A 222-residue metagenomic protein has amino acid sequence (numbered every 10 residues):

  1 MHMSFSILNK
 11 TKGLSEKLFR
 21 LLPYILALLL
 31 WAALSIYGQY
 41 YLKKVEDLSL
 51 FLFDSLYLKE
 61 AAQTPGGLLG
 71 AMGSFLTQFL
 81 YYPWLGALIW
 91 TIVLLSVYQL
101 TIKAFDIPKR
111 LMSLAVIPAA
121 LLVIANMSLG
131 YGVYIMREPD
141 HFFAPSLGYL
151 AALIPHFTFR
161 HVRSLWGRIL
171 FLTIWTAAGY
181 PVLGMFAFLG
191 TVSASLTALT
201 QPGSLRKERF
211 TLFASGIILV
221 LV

Functional and structural regions predicted by a protein language model:
M1-W31: Start-transfer (signal-anchor) and selected internal transmembrane alpha helices of multi-pass inner/ER membrane
F19-K43, I218-L221: Transmembrane signal-anchor helices characteristic of membrane glycosylation enzymes that use polyprenol
W31-L88, V93: Membrane-interface coil-to-helix junctions
W31-S35, I117-S128, T173-G184, S215-V222: Aromatic-anchored segments of alpha-helical transmembrane domains
K44, A62, G66, R110-L165 (+1 more regions): Membrane-interface micro-motifs in multi-pass membrane enzymes
T91-P108, A151-T158: Transmembrane-helix motifs of polytopic, lipid-linked glycan transferases
T101-M112, H161-W166, L199-F210: Membrane-interface helix-boundary motifs at transmembrane edges
H161-Q201, G216-L221: Transmembrane helices and adjacent periplasmic/lumenal helix-loop junctions of polyprenol-phosphate-dependent
